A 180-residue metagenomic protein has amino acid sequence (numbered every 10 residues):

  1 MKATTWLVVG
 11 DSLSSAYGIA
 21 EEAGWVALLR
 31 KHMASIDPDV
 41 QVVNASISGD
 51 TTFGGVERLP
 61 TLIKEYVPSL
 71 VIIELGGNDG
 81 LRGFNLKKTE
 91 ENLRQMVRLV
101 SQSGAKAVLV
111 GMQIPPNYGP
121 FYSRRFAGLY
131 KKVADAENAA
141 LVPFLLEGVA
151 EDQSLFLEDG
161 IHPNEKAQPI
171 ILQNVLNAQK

Functional and structural regions predicted by a protein language model:
M1-S48, R58-V67: Serine-esterase "nucleophile elbow" of acetyl-processing enzymes
S15, T51, P116: Flexible, glycine-rich phosphate/dinucleotide-binding loops and adjacent beta-alpha linkers at cofactor/substrate
G18, V43-T51, G80-F84, G160: Acidic/histidine-rich helix-loop elements that form or flank divalent-metal/phosphate-binding sites at the catalytic
W25, T51, A167: Short phosphate-engaging motifs
K31, S35-P38, V56-K180: Alpha-helical cap/lid subdomain in secreted, periplasmic, or secretory-pathway luminal O-acyl-processing enzymes
